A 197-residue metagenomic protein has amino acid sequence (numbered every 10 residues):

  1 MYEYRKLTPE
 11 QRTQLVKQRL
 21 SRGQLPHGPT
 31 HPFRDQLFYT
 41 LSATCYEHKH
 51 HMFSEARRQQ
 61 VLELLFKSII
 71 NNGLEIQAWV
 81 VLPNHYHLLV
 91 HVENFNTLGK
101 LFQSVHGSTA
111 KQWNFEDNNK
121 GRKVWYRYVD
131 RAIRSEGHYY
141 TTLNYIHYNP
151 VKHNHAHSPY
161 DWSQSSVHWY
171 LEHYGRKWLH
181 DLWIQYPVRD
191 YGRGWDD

Functional and structural regions predicted by a protein language model:
M1-D197: Short catalytic/metal-binding and nucleic-acid-binding patches
